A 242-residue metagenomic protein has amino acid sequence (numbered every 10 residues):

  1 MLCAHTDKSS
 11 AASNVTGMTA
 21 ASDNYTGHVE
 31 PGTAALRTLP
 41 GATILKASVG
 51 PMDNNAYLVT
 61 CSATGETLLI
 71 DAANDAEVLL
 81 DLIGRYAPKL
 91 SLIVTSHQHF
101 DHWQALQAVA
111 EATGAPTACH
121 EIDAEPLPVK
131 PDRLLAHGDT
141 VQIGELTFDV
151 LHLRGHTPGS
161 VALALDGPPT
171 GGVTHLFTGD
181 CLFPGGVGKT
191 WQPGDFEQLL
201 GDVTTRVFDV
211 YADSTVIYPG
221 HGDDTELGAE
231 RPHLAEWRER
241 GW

Functional and structural regions predicted by a protein language model:
K8-G17: Short, Lys/Arg-enriched N-terminal segments with co-localized hydrophobic residues within the first ~10-30 amino acids
T19-L39, G228-W242: Acidic, His/Gly-rich catalytic cores of divalent-metal-dependent hydrolytic chemistry
A34-P88, L163-T178: Conserved beta-strand hairpin/beta-sheet module of binuclear metal-dependent hydrolase folds, prominently
P40-A42, G144-D149, G159-V161: Short beta-strand or tight-loop elements that sit immediately N-terminal to catalytic metal-binding acidic residues
V59, D71, H97, V109 (+5 more regions): Divalent metal-coordination and catalytic microenvironments
T64-T67, N74-D149, V173-T174, H233-E236 (+1 more regions): Active-site HxH/HxHxD metal-binding segment of metal-dependent hydrolases
H152, T157-W242: Metallo-beta-lactamase
